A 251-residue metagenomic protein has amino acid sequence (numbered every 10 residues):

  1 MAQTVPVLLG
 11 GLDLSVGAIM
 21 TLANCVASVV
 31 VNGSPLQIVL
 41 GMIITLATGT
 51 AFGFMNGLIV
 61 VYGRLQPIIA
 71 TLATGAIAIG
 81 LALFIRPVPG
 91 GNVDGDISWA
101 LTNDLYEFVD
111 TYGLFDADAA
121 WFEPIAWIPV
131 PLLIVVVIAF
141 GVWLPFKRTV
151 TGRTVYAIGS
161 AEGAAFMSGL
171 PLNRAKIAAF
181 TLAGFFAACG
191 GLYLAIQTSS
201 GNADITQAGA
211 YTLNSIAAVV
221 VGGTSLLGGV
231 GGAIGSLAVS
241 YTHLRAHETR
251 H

Functional and structural regions predicted by a protein language model:
M1-S34, L58-L65, I216-I234: Single transmembrane alpha-helix segments in multi-pass membrane proteins
A2, A23, A27, T45-F52 (+7 more regions): Alpha-helical transmembrane segments in multi-pass membrane proteins
L9-G10, S34, G63, I85-R86 (+2 more regions): Helix-loop junctions at the membrane-solvent interface of multi-pass transporters, primarily the C-terminal
P35-A76, A238-V239: Alpha-helical transmembrane segments within multi-pass membrane transporters and channels
M42-T45, T50-N56, G113, F122-G201: Helix-loop-helix "hairpin" substructures at the membrane interface of multi-pass membrane proteins
I68-R148, T198-A208: Transmembrane helix-bundle core of multi-pass membrane transporters and related energy-transducing complexes
G91-N92, Q197-A238: Glycine-rich helix-loop "coupling/hinge" segments at transmembrane-helix boundaries in multipass transporters
T242-H251: Conserved small/polar residues in nucleotide/adenosyl-binding loops
